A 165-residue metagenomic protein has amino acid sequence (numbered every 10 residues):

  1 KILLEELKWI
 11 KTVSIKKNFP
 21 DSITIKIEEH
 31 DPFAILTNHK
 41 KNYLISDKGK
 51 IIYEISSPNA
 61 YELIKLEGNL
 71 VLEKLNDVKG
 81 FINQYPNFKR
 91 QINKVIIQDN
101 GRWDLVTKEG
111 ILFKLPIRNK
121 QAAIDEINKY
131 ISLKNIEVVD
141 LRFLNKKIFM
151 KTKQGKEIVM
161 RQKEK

Functional and structural regions predicted by a protein language model:
K1-I2, E6-K165: Charged, solvent-exposed interaction patches on well-folded alpha/beta domains that mediate macromolecular contacts
